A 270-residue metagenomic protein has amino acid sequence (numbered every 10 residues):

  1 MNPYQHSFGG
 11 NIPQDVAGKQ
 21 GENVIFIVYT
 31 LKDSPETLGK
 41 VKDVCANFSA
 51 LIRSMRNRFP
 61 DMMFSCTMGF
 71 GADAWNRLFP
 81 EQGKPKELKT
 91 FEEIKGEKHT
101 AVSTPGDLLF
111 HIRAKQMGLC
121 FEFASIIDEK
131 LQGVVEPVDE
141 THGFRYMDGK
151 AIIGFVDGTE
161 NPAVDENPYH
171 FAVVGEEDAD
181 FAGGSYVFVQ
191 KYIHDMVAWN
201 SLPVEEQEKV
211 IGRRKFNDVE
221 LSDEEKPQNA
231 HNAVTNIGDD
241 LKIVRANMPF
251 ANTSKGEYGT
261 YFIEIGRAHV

Functional and structural regions predicted by a protein language model:
M1-H269: Long, histidine/aromatic-enriched segments associated with O2/redox biology
